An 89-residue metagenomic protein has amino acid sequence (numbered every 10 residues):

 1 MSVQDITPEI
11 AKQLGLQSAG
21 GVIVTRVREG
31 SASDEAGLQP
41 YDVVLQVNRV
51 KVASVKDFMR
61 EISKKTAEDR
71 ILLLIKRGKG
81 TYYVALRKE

Functional and structural regions predicted by a protein language model:
M1-E89: C-terminal recognition in membrane/secretory proteostasis and scaffolding
